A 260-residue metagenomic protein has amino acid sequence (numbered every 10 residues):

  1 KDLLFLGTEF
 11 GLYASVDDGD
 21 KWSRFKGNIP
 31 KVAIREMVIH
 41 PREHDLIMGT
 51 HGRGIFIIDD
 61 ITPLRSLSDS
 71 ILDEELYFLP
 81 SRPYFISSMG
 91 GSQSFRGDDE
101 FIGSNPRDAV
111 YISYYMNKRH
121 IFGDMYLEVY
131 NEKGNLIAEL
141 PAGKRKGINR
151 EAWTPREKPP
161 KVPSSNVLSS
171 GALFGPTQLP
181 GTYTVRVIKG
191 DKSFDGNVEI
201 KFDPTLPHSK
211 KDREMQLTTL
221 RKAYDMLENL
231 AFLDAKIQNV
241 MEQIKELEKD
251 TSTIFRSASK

Functional and structural regions predicted by a protein language model:
K1-F101, R107-V110, Y115: Beta-propeller blade termini and top-face loops
S68-K260: Extracytoplasmic/secretory ectodomains and luminal regions
